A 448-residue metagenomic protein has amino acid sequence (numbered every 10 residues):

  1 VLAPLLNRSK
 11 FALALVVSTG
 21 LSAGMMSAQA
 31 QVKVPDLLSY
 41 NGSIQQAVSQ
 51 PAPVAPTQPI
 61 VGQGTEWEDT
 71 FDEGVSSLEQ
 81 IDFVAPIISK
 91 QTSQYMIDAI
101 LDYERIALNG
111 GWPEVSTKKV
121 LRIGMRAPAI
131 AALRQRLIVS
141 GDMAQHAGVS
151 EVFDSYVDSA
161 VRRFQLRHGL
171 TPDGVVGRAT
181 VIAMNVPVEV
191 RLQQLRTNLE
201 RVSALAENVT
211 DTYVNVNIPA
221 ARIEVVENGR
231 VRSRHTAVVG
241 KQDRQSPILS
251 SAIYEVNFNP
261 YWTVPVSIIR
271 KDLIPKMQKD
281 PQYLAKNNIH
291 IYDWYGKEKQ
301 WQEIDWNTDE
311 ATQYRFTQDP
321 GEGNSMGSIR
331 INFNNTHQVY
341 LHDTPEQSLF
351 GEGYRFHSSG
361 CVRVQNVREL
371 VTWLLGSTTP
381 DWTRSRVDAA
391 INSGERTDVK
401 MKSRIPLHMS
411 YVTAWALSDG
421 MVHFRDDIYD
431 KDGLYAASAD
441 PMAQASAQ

Functional and structural regions predicted by a protein language model:
L2, Q31-D36, Y40-T171, R178-Q448: Well-ordered beta-sheet/strand-loop patches within structured domains
L2-A14: Bacterial N-terminal signal peptides that target proteins for export
L5, G20-L21, V48: N-terminal regions of proteins, emphasizing targeting and processing segments when present
A12-G24: Bacterial N-terminal signal peptides
G24-A30: Sec/Tat signal peptide C-region and signal peptidase I cleavage site
